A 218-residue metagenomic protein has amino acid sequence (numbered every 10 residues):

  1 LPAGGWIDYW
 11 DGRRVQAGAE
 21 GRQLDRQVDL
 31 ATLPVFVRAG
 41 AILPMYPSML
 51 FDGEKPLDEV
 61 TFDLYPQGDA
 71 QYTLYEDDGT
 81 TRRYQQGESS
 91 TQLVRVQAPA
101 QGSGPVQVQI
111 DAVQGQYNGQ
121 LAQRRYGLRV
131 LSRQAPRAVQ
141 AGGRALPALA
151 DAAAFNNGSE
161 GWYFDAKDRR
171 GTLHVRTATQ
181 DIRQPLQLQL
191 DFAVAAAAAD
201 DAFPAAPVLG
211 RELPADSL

Functional and structural regions predicted by a protein language model:
L1-R137, A141-R144, R176-R183: Catalytic core of carbohydrate-active enzymes
R144-D181: Extracellular/luminal ectodomains and secreted, surface-exposed scaffolds of diverse proteins
P185, D191-L218: Mature N-terminal, pre-catalytic/accessory segment of carbohydrate-active enzymes
